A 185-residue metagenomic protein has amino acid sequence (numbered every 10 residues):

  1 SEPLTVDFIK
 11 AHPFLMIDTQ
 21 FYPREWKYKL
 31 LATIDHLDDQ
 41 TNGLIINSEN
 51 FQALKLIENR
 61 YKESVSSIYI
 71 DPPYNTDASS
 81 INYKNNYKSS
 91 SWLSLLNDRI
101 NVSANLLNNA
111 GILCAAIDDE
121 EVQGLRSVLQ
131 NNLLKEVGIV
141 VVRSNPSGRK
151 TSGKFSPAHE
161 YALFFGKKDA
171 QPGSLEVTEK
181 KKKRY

Functional and structural regions predicted by a protein language model:
S1-S66, D77-K88, D98: DnaQ-like (DEDDh/DEDDy) 3′-5′ exonuclease domain used for proofreading and 3′-end trimming on nucleic acids
N42-L44, S64-Y69, A110-C114, V122 (+3 more regions): Beta-sheet entry/capping signal
I57, A78-Y83, L125-S127, T151-S152 (+1 more regions): Short, solvent-exposed loop/turn and secondary-structure capping segments
N59-K62, S127-L134, S156-P157: Short, surface-exposed basic-aromatic patches at helix termini and helix-loop junctions that form
I70-N75: Glycine-rich, acidic and aromatic/proline-enriched surface loops and short helix-turn segments that act as binding
S89-V141: Conserved Class I SAM-dependent methyltransferase catalytic core
I139-R149: RNase H-like polynucleotidyl transferase catalytic core
G148-Y185: Flexible, glycine-/basic-rich loop-and-beta segments that form/coincide with the SAM-dependent methyltransferase
